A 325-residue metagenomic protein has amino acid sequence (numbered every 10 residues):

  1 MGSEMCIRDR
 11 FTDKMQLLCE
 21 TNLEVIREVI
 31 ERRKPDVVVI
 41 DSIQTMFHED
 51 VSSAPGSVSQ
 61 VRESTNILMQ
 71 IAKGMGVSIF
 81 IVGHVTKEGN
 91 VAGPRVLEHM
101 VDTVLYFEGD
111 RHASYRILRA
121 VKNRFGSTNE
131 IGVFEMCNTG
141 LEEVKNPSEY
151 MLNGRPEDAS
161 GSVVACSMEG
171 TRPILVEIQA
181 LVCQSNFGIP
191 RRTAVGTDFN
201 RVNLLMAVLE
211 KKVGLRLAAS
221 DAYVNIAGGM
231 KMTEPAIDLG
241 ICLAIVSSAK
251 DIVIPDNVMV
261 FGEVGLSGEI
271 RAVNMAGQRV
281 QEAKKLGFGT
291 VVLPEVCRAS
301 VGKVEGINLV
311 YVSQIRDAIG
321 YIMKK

Functional and structural regions predicted by a protein language model:
S3, I7-R8, T12, L23-V37 (+3 more regions): Peripheral, non-AAA+ core regions of ATP-driven protein-machinery
C19-T21: Conserved helicase motor
